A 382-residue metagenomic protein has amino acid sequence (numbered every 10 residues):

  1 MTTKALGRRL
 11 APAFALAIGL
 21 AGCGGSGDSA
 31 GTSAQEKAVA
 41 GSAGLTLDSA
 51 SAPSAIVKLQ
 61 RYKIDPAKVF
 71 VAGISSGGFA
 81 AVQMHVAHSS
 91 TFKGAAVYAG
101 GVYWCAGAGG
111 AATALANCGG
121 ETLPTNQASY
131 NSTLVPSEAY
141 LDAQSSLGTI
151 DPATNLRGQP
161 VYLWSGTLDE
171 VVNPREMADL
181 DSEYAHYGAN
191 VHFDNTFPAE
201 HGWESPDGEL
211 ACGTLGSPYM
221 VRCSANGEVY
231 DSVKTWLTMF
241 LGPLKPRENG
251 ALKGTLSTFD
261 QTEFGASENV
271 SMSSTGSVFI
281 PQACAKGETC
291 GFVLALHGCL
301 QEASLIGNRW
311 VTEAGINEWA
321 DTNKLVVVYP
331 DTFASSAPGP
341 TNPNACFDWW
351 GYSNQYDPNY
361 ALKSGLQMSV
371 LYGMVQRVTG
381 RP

Functional and structural regions predicted by a protein language model:
G19-G22: C-terminal motif of bacterial Sec signal peptides marking the signal peptidase cleavage site
G24-G27: Bacterial signal peptide processing site
G44-K63, L141, G148, Y230-T238 (+1 more regions): Alpha/beta-hydrolase active-site loop
L59, A108-P124, E209-G216, E302-I306 (+1 more regions): Cap/lid segment of the alpha/beta-hydrolase catalytic domain
P66-T113, L147, K245: Primarily recognizes the serine-hydrolase "nucleophile elbow" in alpha/beta-hydrolase and SGNH/GDSL folds
C105-G188, W236, I280, A285 (+1 more regions): The feature captures the conserved acid-bearing segment of alpha/beta-hydrolase catalytic domains
P124-Q144, P243-G287: N-terminal cap/lid segment of alpha/beta-hydrolase-fold proteins
E288-L300: Short beta-strand element of the alpha/beta-hydrolase
